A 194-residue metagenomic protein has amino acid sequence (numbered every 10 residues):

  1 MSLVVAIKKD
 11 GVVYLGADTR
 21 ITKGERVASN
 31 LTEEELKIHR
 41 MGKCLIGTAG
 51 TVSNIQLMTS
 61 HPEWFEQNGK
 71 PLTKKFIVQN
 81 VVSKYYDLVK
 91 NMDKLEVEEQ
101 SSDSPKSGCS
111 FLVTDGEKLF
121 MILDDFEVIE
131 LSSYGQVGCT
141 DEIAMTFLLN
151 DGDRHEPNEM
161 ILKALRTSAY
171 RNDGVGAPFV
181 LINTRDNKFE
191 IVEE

Functional and structural regions predicted by a protein language model:
M1-E99, V128-L162, V175-P178, I182-D186: Conserved short S/T/G-enriched processing/targeting/catalytic segments and their helical context
E99-K118, R171-D186: Conserved phosphate-donor
S104-G138: Long, charge-patterned amphipathic alpha-helical coiled-coil/hairpin "stalk" segments used as oligomerization
A164-T167: Accessory, usually C-terminal, subdomains that scaffold auxiliary metal cofactors
F189-E194: Patatin-like phospholipase
